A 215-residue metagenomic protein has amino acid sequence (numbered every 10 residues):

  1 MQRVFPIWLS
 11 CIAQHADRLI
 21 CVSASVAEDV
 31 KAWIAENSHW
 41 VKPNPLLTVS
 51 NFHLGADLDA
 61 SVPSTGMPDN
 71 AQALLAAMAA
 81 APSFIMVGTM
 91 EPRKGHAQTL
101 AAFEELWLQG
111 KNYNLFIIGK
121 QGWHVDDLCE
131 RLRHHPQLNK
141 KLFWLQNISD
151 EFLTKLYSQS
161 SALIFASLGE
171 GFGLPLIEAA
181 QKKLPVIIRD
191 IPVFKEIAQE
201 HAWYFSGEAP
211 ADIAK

Functional and structural regions predicted by a protein language model:
M1-K215: Carbohydrate transferase catalytic cores enriched for Leloir-type hexosyltransferases
